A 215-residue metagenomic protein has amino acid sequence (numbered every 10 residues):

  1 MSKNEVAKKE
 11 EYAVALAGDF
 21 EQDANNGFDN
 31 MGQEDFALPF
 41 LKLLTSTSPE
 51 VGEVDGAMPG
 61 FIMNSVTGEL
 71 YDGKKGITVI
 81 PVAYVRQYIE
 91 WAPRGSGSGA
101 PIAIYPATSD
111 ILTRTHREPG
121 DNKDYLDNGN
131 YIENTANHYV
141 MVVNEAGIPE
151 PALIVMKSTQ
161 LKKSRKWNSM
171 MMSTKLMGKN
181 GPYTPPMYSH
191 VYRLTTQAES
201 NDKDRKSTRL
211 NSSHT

Functional and structural regions predicted by a protein language model:
M1-E150, N201-S207: OB-fold ssDNA-binding interfaces and closely related basic DNA-contact patches used across DNA replication/repair
N134-S207: Extended serine/threonine-enriched, polar tracts that run as long, contiguous segments within proteins
K206, L210-T215: Single conserved hydrophobic/aromatic residue that forms the stacking wall/gate of nucleotide- or nucleobase-binding
